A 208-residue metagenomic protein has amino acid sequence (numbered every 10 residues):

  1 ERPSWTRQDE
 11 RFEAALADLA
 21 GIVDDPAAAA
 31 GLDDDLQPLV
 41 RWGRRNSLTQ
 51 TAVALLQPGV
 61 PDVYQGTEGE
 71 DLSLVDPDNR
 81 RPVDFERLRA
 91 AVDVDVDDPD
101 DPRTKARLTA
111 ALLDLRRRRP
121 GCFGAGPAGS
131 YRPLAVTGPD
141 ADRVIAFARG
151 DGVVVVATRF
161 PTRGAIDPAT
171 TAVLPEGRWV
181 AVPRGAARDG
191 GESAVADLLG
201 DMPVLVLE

Functional and structural regions predicted by a protein language model:
E1-E208: Carbohydrate-interacting/catalytic domains
